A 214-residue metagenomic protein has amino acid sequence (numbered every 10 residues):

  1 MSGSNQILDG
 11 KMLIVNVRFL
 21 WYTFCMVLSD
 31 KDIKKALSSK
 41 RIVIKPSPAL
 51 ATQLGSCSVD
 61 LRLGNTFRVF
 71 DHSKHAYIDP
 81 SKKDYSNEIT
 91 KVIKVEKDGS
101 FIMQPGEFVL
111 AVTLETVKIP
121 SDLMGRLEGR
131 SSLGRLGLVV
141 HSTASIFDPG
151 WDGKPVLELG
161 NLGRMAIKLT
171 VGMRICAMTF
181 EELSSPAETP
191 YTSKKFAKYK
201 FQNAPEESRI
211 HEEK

Functional and structural regions predicted by a protein language model:
M1-C25: N-terminal amphipathic/basic-hydrophobic helices that include classical n-h-c signal peptides and signal-anchor
N16-K214: DUTPase catalytic domain/fold
